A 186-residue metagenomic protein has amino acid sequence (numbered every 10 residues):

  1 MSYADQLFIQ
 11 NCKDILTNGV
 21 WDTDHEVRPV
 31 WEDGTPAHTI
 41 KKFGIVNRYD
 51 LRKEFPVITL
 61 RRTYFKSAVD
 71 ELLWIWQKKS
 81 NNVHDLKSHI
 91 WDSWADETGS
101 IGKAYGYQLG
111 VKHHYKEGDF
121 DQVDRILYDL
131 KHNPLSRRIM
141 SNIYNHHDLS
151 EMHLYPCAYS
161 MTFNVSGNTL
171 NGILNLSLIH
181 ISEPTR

Functional and structural regions predicted by a protein language model:
M1-S182, R186: Terminal, non-catalytic protein-protein interaction segments that mediate quaternary/complex assembly
